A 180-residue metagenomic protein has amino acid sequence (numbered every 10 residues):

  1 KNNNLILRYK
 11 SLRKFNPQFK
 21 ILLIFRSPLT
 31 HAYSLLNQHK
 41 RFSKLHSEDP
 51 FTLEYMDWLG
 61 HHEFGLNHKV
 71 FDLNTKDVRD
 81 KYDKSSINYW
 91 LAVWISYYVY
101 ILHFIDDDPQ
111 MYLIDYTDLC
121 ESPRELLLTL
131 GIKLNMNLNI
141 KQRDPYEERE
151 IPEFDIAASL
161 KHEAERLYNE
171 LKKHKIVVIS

Functional and structural regions predicted by a protein language model:
K1-N3, R8, L12-Q38: Conserved phosphate-donor/acceptor-positioning beta-strand/loop module used by diverse small-molecule
L36-K40, K44-S180: PAPS-dependent sulfotransferases, especially Golgi type II membrane carbohydrate sulfotransferases
